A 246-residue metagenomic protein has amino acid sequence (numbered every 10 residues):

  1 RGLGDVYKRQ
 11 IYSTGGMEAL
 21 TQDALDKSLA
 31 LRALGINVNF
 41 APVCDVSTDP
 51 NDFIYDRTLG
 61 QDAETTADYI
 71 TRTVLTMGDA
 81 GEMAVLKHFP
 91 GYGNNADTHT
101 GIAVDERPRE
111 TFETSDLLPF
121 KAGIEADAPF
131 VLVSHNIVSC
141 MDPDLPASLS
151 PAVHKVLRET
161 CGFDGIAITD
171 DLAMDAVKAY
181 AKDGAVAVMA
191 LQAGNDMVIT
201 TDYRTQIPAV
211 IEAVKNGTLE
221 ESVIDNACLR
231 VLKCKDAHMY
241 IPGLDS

Functional and structural regions predicted by a protein language model:
G2-Y7: Short, small-residue-biased leader/transition segments that mark boundaries at the very start of proteins
K8-I11, F53-T58, H99-E106: Short glycine/proline- and charge-enriched loop/turn segments that cap or connect secondary-structure elements
S13-S28, A63-D68, F112-E113: Glycine-rich anion/phosphate-binding loops
I36, F40-D45, V85-P90: Short, surface-exposed recognition loops or helix-turn segments adjacent to catalytic cores
C44-D52: Short, conserved phosphate-binding/catalytic loop or strand-edge motifs used in phosphoryl-/nucleotidyl-transfer
Q61, T65-V223, R230-K233: Second-shell residues forming the walls of enzyme active-site clefts
N216-E221, A237-S246: Acidic, glycine-enriched loop/beta-strand segments at the rims of small-molecule binding/catalytic pockets
